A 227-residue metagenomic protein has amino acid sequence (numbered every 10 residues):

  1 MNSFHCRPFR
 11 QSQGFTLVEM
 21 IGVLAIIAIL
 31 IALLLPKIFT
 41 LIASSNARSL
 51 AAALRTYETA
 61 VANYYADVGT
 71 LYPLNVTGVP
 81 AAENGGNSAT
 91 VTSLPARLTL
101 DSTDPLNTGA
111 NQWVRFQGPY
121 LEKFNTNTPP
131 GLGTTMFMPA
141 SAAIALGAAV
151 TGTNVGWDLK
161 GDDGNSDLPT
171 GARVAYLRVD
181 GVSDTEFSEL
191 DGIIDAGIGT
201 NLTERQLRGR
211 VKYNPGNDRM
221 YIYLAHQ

Functional and structural regions predicted by a protein language model:
M1-F15: N-terminal leader/signal peptides at the extreme start of proteins
S12-A52: Amphipathic alpha-helical segments typified by the pilin-like N-terminal helix that continues immediately C-terminal
L50, L54-V61: N-terminal membrane-insertion helices
A60-V68, D101, P119, K123-N127 (+1 more regions): Structured segments of extracytoplasmic/periplasmic soluble domains in secreted or envelope-associated proteins
V61-G118: Short, glycine/small-hydrophobic-rich surface segments
V68-V76, T128-P139, L202-K212: Surface-exposed patches in mature extracellular/periplasmic domains of secreted proteins
V114-D163: Secreted/periplasmic proteins that engage bacterial cell-wall peptidoglycan
A149-Q227: Short, surface-exposed interaction loops/tails
